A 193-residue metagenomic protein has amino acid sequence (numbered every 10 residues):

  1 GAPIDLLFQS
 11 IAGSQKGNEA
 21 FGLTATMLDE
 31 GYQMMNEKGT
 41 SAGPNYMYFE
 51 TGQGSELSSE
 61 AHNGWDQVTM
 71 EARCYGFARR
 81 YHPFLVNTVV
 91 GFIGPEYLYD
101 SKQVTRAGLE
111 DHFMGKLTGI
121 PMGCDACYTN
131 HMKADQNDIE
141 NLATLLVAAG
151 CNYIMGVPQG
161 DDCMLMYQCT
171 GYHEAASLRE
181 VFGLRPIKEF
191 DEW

Functional and structural regions predicted by a protein language model:
G1-L145, A149, I154-P158, D162-Y167: Catalytic alpha/beta core domains of metabolic enzymes, predominantly
Q168-W193: Extended, intrinsically disordered, low-complexity segments
